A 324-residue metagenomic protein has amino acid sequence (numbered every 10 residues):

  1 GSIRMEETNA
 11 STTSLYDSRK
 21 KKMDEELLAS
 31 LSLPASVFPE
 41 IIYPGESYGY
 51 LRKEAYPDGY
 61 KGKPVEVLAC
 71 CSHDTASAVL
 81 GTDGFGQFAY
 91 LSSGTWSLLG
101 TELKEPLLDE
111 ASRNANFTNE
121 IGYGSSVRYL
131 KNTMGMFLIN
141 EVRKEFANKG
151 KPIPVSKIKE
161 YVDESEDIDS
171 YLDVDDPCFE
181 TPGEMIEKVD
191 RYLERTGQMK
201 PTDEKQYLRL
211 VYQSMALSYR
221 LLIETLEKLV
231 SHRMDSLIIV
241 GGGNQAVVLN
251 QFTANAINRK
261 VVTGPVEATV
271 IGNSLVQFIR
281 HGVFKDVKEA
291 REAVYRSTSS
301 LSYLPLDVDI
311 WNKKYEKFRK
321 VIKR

Functional and structural regions predicted by a protein language model:
G1-D17, E40-Y43, Y48-K53: Short beta-strand-loop/turn "lid" adjacent to the catalytic site in phosphate-handling enzymes
S2-I3, L15-E25, A29-S32, K53-S236 (+3 more regions): Active-site core segments that coordinate phosphate-bearing ligands/cofactors across diverse enzyme families
T8-A10, A35, G124: Short glycine-enriched loop/turn motifs at secondary-structure junctions
L28-E46: A conserved helix-loop-beta module that forms one wall/lid of the active-site cleft in ATP-utilizing catalytic domains
Y43, G241, P265: Small/polar loops that bind or transfer phosphate-bearing groups
